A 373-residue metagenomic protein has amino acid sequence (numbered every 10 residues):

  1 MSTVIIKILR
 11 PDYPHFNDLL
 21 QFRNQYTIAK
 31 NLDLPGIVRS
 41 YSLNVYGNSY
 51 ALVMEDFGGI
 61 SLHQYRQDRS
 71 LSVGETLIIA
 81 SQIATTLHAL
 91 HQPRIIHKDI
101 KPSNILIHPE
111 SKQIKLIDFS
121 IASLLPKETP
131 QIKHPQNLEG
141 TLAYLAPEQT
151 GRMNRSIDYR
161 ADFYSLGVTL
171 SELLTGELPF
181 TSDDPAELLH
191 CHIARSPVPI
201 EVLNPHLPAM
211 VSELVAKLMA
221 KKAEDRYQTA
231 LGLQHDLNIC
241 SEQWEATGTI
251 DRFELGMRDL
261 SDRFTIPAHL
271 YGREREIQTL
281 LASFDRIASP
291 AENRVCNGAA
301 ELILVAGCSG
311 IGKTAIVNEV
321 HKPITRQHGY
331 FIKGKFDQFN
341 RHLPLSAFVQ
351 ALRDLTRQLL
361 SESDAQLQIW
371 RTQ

Functional and structural regions predicted by a protein language model:
T3, E187, L207-P208, S212-E213 (+1 more regions): Key residue(s) within conserved catalytic/signature motifs
Y13-N31: AlphaC helix of the eukaryotic protein kinase fold
L43: Activation-segment/catalytic-loop signature of the eukaryotic protein kinase fold
G47-S61, Y65: Conserved short submotifs of the Hanks-type protein kinase catalytic core that shape the nucleotide-binding pocket
I79-A80: Activation segment signature within eukaryotic-like protein kinase domains
T85-I95: Protein kinase catalytic-loop region centered on the HRD/HxD motif
T141-A246: C-terminal lobe helix-coil module of Hanks-type protein kinase domains
